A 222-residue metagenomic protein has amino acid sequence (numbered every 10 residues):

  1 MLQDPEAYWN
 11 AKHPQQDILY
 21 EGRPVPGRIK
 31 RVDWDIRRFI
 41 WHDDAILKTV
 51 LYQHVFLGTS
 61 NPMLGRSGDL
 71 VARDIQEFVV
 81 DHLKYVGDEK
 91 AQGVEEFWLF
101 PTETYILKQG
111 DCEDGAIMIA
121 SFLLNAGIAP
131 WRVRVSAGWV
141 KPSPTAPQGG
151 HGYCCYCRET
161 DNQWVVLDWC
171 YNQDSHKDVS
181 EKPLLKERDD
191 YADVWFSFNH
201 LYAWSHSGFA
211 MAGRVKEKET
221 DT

Functional and structural regions predicted by a protein language model:
M1-T222: A structural boundary/capping signal
